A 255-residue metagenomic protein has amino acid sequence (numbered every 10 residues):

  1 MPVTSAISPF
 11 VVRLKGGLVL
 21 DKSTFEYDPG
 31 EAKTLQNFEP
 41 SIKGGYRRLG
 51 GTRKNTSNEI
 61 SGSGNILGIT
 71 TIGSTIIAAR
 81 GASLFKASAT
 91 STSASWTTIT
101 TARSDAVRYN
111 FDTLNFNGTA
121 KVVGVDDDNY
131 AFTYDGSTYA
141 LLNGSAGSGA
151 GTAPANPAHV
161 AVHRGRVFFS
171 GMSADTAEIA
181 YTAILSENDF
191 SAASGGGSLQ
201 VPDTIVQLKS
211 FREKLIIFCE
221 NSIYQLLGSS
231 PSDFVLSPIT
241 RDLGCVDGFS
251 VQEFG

Functional and structural regions predicted by a protein language model:
M1-W96, G151-Y224: N-terminal beta-propeller domains
V11, A120-V122, R166, P202-G255: Beta-sheet-dominated scaffold domains
I60-S61, T100-D105, S145-P154, S198-Q200 (+1 more regions): Short loop/turn motifs that recur once per blade in beta-propeller domains
G64-G73, T100-L114: General structural concept
S88-T92, D135-S137, G228-P231: Short loop/turn segments that connect beta-strands within beta-propeller blades
A106-A131: Elongated alpha-helical scaffolds
N117, D126-D128, Y134-T138, N143 (+1 more regions): Acidic/polar residues in short coil/turn loops that connect beta-strands within repeat-based beta-sheet scaffolds
G136-V160: Asp-box/WD-like beta-propeller blade repeats and closely related beta-sheet repeat scaffolds
